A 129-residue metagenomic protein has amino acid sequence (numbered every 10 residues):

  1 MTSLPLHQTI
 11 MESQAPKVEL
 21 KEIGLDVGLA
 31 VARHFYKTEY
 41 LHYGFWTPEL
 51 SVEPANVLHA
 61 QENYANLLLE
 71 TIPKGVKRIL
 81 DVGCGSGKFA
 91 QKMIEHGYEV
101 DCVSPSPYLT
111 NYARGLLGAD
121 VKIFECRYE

Functional and structural regions predicted by a protein language model:
T2-Y36: N-terminal auxiliary segments of SAM/dcSAM-dependent transferases
E19-K21, L58, I79: A generic secondary-structure micro-motif detector that highlights 1-2 residue hydrophobic/ambivalent hotspots embedded
A30-E62: Class I SAM-dependent transferase core
F35, T71-I72, L116: Alpha-helical structural context
T38, F45, K74, H96-E99 (+1 more regions): Short, well-ordered coil loops that connect the C-terminus of an alpha-helix to the N-terminus of a beta-strand
L58-G75: Conserved alpha-helix/loop element of class I SAM-dependent methyltransferases that forms part of the SAM/SAH-binding
L80-V82, S86-E129: Class I SAM-dependent methyltransferase SAM/SAH-binding core
